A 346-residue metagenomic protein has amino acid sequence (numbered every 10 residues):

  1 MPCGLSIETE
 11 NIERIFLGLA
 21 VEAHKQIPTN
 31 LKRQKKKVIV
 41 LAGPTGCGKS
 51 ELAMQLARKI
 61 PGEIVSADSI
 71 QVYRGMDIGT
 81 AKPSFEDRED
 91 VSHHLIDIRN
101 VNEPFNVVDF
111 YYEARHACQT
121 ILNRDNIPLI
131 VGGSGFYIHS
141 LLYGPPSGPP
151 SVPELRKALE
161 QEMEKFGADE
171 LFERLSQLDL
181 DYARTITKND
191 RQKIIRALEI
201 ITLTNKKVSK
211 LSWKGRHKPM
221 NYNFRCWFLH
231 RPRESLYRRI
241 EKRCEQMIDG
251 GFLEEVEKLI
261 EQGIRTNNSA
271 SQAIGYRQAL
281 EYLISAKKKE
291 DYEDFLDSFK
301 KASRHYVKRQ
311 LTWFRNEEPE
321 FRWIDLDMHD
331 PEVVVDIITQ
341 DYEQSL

Functional and structural regions predicted by a protein language model:
P2-L346: Phosphate/pyrophosphate-binding catalytic cores of soluble transferases and nucleic-acid-acting enzymes
